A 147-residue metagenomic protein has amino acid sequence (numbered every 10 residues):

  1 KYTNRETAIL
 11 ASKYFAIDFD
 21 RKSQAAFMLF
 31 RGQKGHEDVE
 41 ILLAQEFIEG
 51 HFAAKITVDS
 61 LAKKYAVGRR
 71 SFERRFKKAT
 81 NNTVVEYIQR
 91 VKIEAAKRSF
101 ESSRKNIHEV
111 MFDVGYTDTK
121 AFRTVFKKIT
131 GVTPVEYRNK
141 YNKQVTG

Functional and structural regions predicted by a protein language model:
T3-E46, G50, K63-Y65, K78-E86 (+1 more regions): Short, Lys/Arg-enriched, Trp-marked, Pro/Gly-tolerant hinge/linker segments that flank
E46, K55, D59, K78-D118 (+1 more regions): Terminal helix-turn-helix DNA-binding modules in bacterial transcription factors
A54, G68: Radical SAM [4Fe-4S] cluster-binding motif and immediate context
A62-V67, G115: Helix-turn-helix
R70, T119-K120, V135: Key DNA-contact positions within bacterial/archaeal DNA-binding proteins
F72, F76, A121-F122, F126: Short hydrophobic/aromatic patch on the recognition helix
K92, D113, R123-T124, K128 (+1 more regions): Non-catalytic terminal regions of proteins
